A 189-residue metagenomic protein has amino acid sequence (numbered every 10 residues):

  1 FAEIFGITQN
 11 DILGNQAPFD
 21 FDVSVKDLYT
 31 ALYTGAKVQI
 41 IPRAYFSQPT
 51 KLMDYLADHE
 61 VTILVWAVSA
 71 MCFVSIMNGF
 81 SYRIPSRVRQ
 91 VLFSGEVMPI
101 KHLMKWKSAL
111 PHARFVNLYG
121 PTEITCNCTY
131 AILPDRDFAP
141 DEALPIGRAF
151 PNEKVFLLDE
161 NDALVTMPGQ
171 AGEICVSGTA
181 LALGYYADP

Functional and structural regions predicted by a protein language model:
F1-G14, D22-T62: Conserved AMP-binding/adenylation subdomain of ANL enzymes
I12, T62-I63, Q90, R114: Short, Asp-centered acidic motifs that coordinate Mg2+ and/or phosphate in catalytic or ligand-binding sites
A17-F21, A44, T122, G178: Conserved AMP-binding
D20-D22, A36, G95-H102, L110 (+3 more regions): Conserved A3 ("GATE") glycine/threonine-rich loop of ANL adenylate-forming enzymes
A31, G35, L64, V91 (+2 more regions): Residue-level signal for inorganic ion chemistry
F46-K51, V68-Y82, Q90-R114, N152 (+1 more regions): Short gly/Ser/Thr-rich phosphate-binding loop of adenylate-forming enzymes
S108-N117, I132-P189: AMP-dependent adenylate-forming
